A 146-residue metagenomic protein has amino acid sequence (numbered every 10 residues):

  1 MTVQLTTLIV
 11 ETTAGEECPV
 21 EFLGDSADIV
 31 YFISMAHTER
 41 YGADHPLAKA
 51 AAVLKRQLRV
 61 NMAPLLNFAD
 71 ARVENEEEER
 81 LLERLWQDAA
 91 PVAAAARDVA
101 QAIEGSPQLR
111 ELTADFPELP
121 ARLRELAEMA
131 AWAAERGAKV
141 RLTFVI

Functional and structural regions predicted by a protein language model:
M1-I146: Acidic (Asp/Glu-rich) sequence patches and key acidic residues that form negatively charged surfaces used
